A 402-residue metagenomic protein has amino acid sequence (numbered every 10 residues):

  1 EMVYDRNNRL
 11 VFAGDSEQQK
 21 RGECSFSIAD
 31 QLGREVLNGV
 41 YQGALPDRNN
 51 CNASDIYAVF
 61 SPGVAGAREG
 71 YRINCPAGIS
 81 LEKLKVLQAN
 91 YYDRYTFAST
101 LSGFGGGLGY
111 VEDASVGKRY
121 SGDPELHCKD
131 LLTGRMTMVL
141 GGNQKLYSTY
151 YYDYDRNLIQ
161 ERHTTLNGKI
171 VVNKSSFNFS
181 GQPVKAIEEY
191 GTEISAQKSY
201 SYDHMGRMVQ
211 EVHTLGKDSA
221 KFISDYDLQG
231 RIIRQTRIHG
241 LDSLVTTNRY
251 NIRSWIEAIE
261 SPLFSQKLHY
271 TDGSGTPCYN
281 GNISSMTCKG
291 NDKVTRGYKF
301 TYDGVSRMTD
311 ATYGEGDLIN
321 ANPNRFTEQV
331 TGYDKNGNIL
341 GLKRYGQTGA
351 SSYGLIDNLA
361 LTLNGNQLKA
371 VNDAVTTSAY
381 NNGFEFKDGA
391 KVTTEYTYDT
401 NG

Functional and structural regions predicted by a protein language model:
F12-A13, Y91: Conserved beta-strand positions that form and line the central face of beta-propeller blades
A13-G14, C51-F60, E211, Q235 (+1 more regions): Flexible loop and strand-edge segments within Gram-negative outer membrane beta-barrel domains
S16-E69, T247, E257: Hydrophobic or amphipathic alpha-helical targeting/insertion segments
Q19-R21, K83-V86, N90, Y95 (+2 more regions): Acidic/glycine-rich beta-solenoid
L45-Q88, D93-G105: Alpha-helical repeat/alpha-solenoid scaffolds of the HEAT/ARM/MIF4G superfamily and closely related elongated all-alpha
